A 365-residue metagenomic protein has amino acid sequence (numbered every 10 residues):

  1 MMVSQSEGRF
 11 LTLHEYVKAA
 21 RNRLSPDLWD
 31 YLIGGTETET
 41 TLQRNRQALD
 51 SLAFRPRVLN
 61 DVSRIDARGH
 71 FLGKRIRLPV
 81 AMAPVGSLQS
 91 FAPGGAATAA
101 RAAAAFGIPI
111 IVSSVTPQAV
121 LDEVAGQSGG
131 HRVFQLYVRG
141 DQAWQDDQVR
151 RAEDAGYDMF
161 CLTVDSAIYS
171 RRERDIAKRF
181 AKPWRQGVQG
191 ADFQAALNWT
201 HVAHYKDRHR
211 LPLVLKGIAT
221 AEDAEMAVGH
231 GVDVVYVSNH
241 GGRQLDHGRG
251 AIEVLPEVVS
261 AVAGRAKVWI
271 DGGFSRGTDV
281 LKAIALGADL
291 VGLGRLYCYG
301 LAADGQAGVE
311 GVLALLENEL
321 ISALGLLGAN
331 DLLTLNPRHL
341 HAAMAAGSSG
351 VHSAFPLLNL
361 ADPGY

Functional and structural regions predicted by a protein language model:
M2-I76, R172, A181-L197, T334-L335 (+1 more regions): An N-cap/entry alpha-helix motif that binds or orients negatively charged groups
L11, R23, T36, T40-R44 (+11 more regions): Conserved active-site and cofactor/substrate-binding residues in soluble primary-metabolism enzymes
I76-L121: Glycine-rich active-site/cofactor-binding loop and its immediate structural neighborhood
A81-S87, G130-Y137, G187: Short, basic, glycine/proline-bearing loop/turn elements
S87, R101, G126, G140-I270 (+1 more regions): Alpha/beta enzyme core
A104-Q145: A gly/proline- and charged-residue-enriched helix-loop-helix capping module
K282-E310, A342, N359-Y365: A compact, surface-exposed functional segment
Q306-T334, L340-G347: Internal helix-turn-beta structural module
